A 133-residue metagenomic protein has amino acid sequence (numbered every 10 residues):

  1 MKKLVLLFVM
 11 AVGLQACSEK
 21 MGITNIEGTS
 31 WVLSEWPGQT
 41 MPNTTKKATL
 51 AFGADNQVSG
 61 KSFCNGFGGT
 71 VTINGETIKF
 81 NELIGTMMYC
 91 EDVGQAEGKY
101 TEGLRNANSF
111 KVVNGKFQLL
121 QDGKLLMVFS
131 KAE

Functional and structural regions predicted by a protein language model:
L4-G13: Sec-dependent N-terminal signal peptides
Q15-G68, T72-E133: Lipid interaction determinants
